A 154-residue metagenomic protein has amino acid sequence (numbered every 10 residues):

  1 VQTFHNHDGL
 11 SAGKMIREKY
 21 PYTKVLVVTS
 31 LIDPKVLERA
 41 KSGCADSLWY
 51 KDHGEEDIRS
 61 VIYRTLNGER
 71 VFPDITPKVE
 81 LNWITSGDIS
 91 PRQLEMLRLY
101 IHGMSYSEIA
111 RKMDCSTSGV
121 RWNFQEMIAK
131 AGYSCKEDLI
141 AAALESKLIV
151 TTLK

Functional and structural regions predicted by a protein language model:
V1-F4: The short loop immediately C-terminal to the conserved phospho-acceptor aspartate in CheY-like receiver
H7-Y22: Short amphipathic alpha-helix used as the core "switch/output" element in two-component signaling
L31-I32: Short, conserved "switch-loop" micro-motifs in signal-transduction and mechanochemical regulators
L37-K41, A45-D88: Short, flexible helix-to-coil linker/hinge segments that flank and couple to helix-turn-helix
Q93-Y100, L139: Short alpha-helical "packing" element that flanks the helix-turn-helix/winged-helix DNA-binding module
G103-D138: Recognition helix of helix-turn-helix DNA-binding domains
I128-K154: Basic, Lys/Arg-enriched C-terminal extension of HTH/homeodomain DNA-binding domains
